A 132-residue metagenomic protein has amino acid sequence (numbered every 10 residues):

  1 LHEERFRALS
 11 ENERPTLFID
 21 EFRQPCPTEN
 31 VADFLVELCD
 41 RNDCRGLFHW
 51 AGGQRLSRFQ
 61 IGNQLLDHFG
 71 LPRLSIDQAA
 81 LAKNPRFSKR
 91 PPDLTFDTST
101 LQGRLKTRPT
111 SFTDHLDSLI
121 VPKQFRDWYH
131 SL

Functional and structural regions predicted by a protein language model:
L1-R23, E29-N30, V36: NAD(P)-dependent short-chain dehydrogenase/reductase
R5, L35-C39, L65, T98 (+1 more regions): Hydrophobic "lid"/C-terminal helical patch of Rossmann-like NAD(P)-dependent dehydrogenase/epimerase domains
L17-F22, F48-R55, R104: Glycine-rich Rossmann NAD(P)(H)-binding loop
R23-C26, L56, F96, T107-T110: Residue-level signal for the nucleotide or nucleotide-sugar donor/cofactor binding architecture
R23-P25, L81-F87, D117: A short acidic, often aromatic-flanked loop/helix-cap motif at beta-alpha or helix-coil junctions that lines enzyme
F34, L38-P92, D127-L132: Mid/C-terminal beta-alpha module of Rossmann-like enzyme folds, strongest in SDR-family dehydrogenases/epimerases
S111-L132: Amphipathic terminal alpha-helices
